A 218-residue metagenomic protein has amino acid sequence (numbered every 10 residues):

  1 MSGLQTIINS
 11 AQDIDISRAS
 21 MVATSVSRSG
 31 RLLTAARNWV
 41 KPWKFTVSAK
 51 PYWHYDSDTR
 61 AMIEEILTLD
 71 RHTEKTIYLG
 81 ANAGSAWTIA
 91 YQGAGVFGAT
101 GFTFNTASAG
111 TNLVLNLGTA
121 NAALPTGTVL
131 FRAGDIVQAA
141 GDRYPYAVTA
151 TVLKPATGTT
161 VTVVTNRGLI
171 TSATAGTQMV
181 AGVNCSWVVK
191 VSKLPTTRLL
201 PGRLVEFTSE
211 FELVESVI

Functional and structural regions predicted by a protein language model:
M1-I218: Extracellular/virion structural assembly segments
